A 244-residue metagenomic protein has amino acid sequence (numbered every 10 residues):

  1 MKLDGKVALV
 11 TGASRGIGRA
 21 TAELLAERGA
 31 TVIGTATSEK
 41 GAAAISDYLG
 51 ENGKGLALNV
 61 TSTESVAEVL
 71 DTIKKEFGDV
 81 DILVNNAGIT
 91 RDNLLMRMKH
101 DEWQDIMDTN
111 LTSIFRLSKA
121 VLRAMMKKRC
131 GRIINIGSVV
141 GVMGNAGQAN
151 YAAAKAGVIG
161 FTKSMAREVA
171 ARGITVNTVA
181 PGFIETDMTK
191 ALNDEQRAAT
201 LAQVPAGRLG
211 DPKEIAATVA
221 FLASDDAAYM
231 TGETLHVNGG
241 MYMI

Functional and structural regions predicted by a protein language model:
V7, S14-R15: Conserved glycine-rich cofactor-binding loop
R28-A44: Conserved glycine-rich Rossmann-like NAD(P)H-binding loop of the short-chain dehydrogenase/reductase
L94-L95, K99-M107, T189, T200: Substrate-binding pocket helix/loop in short-chain dehydrogenase/reductase
S118, A154, T162: Active-site helix of classical SDR
R123, R167-A171, A228: Alpha-helical segment proximal to the catalytic Tyr-Lys
S138: Residue(s) in the substrate-gating loop at a strand-loop-helix junction that position the organic substrate next
A170, T175, M230-G232, N238: Short, small/polar-rich loop/turn modules that mediate ligand/substrate recognition or access, typified
